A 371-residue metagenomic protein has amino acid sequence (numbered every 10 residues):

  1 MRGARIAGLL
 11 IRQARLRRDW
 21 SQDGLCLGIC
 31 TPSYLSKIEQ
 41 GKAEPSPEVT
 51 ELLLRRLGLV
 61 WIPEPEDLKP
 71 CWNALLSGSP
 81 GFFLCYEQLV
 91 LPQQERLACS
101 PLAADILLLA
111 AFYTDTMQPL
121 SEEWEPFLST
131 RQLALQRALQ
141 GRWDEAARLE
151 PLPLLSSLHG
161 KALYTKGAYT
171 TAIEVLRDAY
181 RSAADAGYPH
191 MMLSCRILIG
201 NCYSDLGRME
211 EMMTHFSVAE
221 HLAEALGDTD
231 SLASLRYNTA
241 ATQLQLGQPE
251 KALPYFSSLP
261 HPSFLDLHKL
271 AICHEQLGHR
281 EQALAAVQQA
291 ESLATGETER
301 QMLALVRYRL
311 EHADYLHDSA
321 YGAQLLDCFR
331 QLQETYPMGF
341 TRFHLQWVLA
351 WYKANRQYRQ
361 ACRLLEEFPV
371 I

Functional and structural regions predicted by a protein language model:
M1-R17: A short, Lys/Arg-rich alpha-helix, primarily the initiator
R18, A110, Q140, K166 (+8 more regions): Structural motif corresponding to the intra-repeat A-B loop/turn of tetratricopeptide repeats
R18-K37: Short alpha-helical DNA-recognition segment
S46-P63: DNA major-groove recognition helix of helix-turn-helix/homeodomain DNA-binding modules
V90-E95, A147, R177-Y188, S217-D228 (+4 more regions): Amphipathic alpha-helical segments of tetratricopeptide repeats
D105, L128, L135, L154 (+6 more regions): Residue register of alpha-helical TPR repeats
T114, R137-Q140, L163, R196 (+6 more regions): Residue at a conserved register position within TPR or TPR-like alpha-solenoid repeats
A146, A172, M212, A252 (+3 more regions): Single-residue signature of alpha-solenoid repeat helices
